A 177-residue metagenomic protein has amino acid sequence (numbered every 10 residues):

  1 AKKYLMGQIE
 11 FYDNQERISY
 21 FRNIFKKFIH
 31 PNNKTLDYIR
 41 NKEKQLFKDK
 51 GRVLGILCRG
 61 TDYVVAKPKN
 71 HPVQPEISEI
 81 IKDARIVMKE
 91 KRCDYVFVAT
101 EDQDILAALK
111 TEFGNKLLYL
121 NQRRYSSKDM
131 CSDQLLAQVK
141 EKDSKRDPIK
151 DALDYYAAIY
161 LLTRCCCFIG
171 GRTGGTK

Functional and structural regions predicted by a protein language model:
A1-I86, E90-R92: Secretory-pathway luminal glycosyltransferase catalytic domains
L57-Y63, M88-R146: Catalytic donor nucleotide-activated moiety binding site of glycosyltransferases and closely related
V73, V98, D151-D154, I169: Aromatic-acidic/polar surface patches that form glycan- and anion
V73-E76, S144-K150: Short, flexible loop segments at the rims of nucleotide/cofactor-binding pockets, characterized by
E76-E79, I105, T176: Conserved alpha-helical elements of sugar-nucleotide-dependent glycosyltransferases
K82, I86, I105-A108, Y160 (+1 more regions): Residue-level signal for well-ordered alpha-helical scaffold segments within enzymatic catalytic domains
L153-K177: A donor-sugar binding/catalytic signature common to diverse glycosyltransferases and related nucleotide-sugar
